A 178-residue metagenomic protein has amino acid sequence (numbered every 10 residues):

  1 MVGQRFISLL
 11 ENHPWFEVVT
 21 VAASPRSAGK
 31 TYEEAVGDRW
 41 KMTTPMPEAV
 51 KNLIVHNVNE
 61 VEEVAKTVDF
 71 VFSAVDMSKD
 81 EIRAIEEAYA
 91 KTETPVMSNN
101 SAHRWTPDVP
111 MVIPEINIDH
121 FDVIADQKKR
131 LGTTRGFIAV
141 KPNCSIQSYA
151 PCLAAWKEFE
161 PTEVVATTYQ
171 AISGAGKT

Functional and structural regions predicted by a protein language model:
M1-T178: N-terminal Rossmann-like NAD(P) cofactor-binding subdomain of oxidoreductases, focused on the glycine-rich
